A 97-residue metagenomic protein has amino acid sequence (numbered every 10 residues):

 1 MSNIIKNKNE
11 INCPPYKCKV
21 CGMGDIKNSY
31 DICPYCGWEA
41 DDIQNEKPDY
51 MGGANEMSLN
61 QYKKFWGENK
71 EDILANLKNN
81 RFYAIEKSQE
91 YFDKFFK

Functional and structural regions predicted by a protein language model:
M1-E10, Y50-K97: Short, intrinsically disordered terminal segments enriched in charged and Pro/Gly residues
I4-K6, K19-G22: Short secondary-structure capping micro-motifs at structural edges
P15, Y30: Residues immediately within or flanking Cys/His clusters that coordinate Zn2+ in small zinc-binding modules
Y16-K17, M23-D25, F96: Metal-centered catalytic cores of metalloenzymes
C18-C21, C33-C36: Short cysteine-rich clusters marking metal-coordination/redox-active sites
K27-N28, D42-I43: Short, non-ligating residues that shape and space the ligands of small metal-coordination modules and catalytic
